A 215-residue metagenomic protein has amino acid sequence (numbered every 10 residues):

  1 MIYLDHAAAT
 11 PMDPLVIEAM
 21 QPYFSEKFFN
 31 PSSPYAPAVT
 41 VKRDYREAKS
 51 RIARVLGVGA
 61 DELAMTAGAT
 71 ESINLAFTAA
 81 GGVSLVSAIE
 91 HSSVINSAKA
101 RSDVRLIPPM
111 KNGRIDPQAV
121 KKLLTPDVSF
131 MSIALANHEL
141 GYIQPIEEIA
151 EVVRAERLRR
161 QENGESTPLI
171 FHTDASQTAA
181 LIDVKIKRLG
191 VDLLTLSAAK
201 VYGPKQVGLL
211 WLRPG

Functional and structural regions predicted by a protein language model:
M1-G215: Pyridoxal 5′-phosphate
